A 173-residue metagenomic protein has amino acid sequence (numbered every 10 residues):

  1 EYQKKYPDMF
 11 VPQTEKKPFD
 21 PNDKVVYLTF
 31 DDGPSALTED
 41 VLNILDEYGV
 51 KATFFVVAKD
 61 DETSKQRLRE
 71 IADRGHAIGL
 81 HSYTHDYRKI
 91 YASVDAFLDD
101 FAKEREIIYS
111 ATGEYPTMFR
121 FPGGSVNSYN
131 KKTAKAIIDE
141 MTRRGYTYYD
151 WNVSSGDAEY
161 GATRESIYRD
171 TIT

Functional and structural regions predicted by a protein language model:
Y2-F121: Active-site beta->alpha N-cap acidic-glycine motif
E62, H85-T173: Catalytic domains of cell-wall/extracellular-matrix polysaccharide-remodeling enzymes, centered on de-N-acetylation
